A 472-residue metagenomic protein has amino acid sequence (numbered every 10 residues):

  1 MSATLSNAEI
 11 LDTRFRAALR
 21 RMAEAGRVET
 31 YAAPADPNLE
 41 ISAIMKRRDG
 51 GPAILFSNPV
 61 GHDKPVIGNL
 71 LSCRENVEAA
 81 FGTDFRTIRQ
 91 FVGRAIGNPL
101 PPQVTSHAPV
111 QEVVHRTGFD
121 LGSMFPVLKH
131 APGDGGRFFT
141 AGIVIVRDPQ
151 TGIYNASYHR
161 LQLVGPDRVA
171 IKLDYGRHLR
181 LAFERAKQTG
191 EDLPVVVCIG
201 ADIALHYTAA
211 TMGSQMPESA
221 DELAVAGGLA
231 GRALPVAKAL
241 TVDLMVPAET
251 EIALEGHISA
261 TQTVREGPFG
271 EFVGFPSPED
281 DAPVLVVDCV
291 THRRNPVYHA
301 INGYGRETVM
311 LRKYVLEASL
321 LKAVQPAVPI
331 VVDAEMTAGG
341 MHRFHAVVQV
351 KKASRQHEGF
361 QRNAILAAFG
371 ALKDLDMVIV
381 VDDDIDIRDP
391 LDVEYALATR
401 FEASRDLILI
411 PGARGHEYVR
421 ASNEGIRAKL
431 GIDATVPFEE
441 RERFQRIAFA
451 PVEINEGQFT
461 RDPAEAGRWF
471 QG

Functional and structural regions predicted by a protein language model:
S2-V284, D288-G472: Extended, highly charged
